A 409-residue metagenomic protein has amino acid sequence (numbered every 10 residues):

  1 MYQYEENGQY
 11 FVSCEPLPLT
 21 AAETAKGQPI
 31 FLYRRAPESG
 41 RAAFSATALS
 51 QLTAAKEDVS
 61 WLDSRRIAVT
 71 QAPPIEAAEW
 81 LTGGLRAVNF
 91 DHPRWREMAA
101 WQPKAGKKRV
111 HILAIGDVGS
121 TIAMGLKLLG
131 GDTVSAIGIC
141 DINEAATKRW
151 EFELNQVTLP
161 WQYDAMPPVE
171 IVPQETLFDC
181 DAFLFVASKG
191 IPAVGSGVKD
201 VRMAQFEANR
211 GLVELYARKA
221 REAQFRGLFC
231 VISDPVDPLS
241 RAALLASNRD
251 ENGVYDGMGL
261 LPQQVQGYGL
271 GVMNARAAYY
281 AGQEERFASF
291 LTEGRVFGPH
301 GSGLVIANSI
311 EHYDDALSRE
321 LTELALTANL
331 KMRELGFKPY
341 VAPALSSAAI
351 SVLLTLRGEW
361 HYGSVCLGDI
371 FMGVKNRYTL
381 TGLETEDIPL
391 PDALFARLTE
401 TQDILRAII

Functional and structural regions predicted by a protein language model:
M1-K107: Glycine/serine-rich phosphate-binding loop and adjoining beta1-alpha1 elements at the start of nucleotide-handling
A43, T47-T70, G282-I409: Long, compositionally biased stretches enriched for glycine and/or charged residues
D117-I122: Hydrophobic/small residue at the entry helix of a nucleotide-binding pocket
V134-G138: Short beta-strand element of Class I
I142-C180: Conserved N-terminal Rossmann-fold NAD(P) cofactor-binding segment
D164-R226: Rossmann-like NAD(P)-binding element
S233-N308: Rossmann-like dinucleotide-binding core of oxidoreductases
